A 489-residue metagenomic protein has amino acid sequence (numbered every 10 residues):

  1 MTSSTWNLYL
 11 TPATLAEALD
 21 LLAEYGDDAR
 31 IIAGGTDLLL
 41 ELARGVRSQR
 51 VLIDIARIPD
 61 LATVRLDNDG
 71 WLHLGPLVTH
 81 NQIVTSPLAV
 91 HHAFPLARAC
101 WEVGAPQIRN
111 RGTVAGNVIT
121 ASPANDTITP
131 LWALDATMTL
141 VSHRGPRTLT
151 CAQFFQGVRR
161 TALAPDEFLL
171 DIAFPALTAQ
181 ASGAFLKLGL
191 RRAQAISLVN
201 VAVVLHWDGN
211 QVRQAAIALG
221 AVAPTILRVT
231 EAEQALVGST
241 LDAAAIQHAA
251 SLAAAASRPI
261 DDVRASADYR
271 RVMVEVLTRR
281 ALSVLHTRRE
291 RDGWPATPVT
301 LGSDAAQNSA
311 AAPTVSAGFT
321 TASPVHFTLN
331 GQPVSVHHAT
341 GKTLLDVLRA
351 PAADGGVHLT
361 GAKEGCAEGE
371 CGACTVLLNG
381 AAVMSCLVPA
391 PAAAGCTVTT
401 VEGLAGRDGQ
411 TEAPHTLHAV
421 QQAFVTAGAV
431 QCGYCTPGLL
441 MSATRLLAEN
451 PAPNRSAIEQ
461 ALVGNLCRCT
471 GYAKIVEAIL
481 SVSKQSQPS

Functional and structural regions predicted by a protein language model:
M1-T328, P333, L377-M384, V425 (+4 more regions): C-terminal structural segment of proteins
T11-P12, H338, E364, E368: Conserved strand-loop elements at the edges of beta-sheets that form or border functional pockets
A33-G35, V357-A367: A short, aromatic/hydrophobic, helix- or strand-capping loop or linear motif that either lines the entrance/gate
A97, Q247, T340-L359, L387-S489: Ferredoxin-type iron-sulfur electron-transfer modules in oxidoreductases and energy-metabolism complexes
S316-F319, C366, A390: Replace "in large, NTP-powered and nucleic-acid-processing enzymes" with "in large, NTP-powered factors and other
H326, G365, E370, A382 (+3 more regions): The −1 position to Zn-ligating cysteines in a subset of zinc-ribbon hairpins
Q332-T340: Short, contiguous acidic and Ser/Thr-rich linear segments
